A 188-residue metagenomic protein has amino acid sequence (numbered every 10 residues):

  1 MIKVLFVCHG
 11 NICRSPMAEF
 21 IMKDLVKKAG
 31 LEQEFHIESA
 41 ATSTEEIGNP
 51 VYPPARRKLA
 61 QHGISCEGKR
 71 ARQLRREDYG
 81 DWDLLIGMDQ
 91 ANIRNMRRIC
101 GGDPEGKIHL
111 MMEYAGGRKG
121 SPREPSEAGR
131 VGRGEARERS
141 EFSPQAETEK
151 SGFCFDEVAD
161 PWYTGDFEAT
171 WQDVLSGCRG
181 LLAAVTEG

Functional and structural regions predicted by a protein language model:
M1-D81, A136, A183, E187: Conserved active-site segments centered on acidic
L84, N95-G188: Phosphate-binding/catalytic loops
G87-M88: Short beta-strand scaffold positions
